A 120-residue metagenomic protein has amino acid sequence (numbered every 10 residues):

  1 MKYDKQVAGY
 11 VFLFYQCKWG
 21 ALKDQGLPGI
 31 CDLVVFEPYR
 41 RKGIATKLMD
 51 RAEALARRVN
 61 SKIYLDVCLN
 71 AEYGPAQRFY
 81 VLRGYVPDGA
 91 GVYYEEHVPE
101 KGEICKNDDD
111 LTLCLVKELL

Functional and structural regions predicted by a protein language model:
M1-E37, M49-D50, E118-L120: Acetyl-CoA-dependent GNAT
L33-R40, C68-N70: A short, internal acetyl-CoA/4′-phosphopantetheine-binding micro-motif in the GNAT/acyltransferase core
V35, R41-A54, R78-L82: Conserved acetyl-CoA-binding loop-helix of GNAT-fold acetyltransferases
K42, R58-S61, L120: Short coil/turn segments at alpha/beta junctions that flank glycine-rich nucleotide-binding fingerprints
T46, N70-E103, D108: Conserved active-site alpha-helix within GNAT-family acetyltransferase domains
A56-L69: Conserved GNAT acetyl-CoA-binding A-motif
D108-V116: Short hydrophobic/aromatic beta-strand or adjacent loop that forms the aromatic wall/cage of a ligand/substrate-binding
